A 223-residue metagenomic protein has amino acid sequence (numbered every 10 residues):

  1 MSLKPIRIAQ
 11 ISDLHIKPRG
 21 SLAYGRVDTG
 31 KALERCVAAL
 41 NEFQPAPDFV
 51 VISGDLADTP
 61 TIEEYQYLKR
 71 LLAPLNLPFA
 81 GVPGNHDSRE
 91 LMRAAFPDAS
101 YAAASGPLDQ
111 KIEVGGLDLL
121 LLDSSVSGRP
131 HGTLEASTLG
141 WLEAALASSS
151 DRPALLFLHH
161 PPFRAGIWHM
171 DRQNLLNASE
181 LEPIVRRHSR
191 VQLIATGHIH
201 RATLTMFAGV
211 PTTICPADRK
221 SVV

Functional and structural regions predicted by a protein language model:
M1-Y67, A165: N-terminal active-site segment of His-dependent metallophosphoesterases
P5-P18, G116-V126, L155-F157, V210-P216: Active-site-proximal beta-strand elements of phosphoester/diester hydrolases
I16-R19, D58-E63, N85-R93, S127-P130 (+2 more regions): Active-site environment of divalent metal-dependent phosphoester hydrolases
L22-D28, D98, G128, I167-N174: Short glycine-enriched, charge-decorated loop/helix-capping segments at active-site entrances that position
C36-F49, H131-T213: His/acidic metal-ligating clusters that form di-metal
I62-S148, N177-R190, A208, P216: Extended active-site neighborhood of metal-dependent phosphoesterases/phosphodiesterases
V222: Conserved small/polar residues in nucleotide/adenosyl-binding loops
